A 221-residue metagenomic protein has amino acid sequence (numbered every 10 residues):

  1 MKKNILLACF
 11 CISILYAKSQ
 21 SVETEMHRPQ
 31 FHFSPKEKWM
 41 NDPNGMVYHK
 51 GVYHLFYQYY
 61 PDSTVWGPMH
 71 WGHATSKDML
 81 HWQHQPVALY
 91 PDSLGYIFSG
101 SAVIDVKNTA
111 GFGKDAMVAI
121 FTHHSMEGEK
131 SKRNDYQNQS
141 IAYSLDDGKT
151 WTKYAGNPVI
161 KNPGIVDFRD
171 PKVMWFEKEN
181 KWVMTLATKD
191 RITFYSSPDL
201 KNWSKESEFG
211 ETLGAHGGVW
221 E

Functional and structural regions predicted by a protein language model:
M1-V22: Bacterial Sec-dependent N-terminal signal peptides
Q20-P171, W175-E221: Beta-rich carbohydrate-recognition and catalytic domains
